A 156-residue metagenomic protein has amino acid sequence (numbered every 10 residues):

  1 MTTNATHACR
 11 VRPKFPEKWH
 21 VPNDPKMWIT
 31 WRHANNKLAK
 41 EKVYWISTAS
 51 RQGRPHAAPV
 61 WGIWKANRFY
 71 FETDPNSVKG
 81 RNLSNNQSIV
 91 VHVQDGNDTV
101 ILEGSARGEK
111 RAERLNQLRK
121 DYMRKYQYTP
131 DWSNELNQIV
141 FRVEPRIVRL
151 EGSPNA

Functional and structural regions predicted by a protein language model:
T2-I29, D98-A156: Charged, gly/pro-rich active-site loop segments
E17-P55: Short, conserved active-site entrance elements at the starts or edges of catalytic domains
A34, K42, N67, D98 (+1 more regions): A generic secondary-structure signal marking the coil-to-beta-strand transition
A34, K79, R114-L118: Amphipathic alpha-helical interface surfaces
N35-N36, W61, R81, H92 (+2 more regions): Short secondary-structure boundary/capping segments
E41-P75, R81-L83, I89-V93, I101-E103: Short beta-strand segments
K42-V43, S88, Q127, V148: Generic structural signal for secondary-structure transition and capping sites
S84-I89, K120, R124: Short, intrinsically disordered, mixed-charge
